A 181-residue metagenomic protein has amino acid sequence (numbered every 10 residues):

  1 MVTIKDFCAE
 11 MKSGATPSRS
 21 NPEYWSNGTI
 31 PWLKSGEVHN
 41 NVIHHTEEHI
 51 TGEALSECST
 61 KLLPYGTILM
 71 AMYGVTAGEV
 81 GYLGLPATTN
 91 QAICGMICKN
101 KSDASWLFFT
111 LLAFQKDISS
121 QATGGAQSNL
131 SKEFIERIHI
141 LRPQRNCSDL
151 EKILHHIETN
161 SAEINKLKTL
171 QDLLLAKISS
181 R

Functional and structural regions predicted by a protein language model:
M1-A15, N27, R137, L141-R181: Non-catalytic DNA-recognition/assembly elements of restriction-modification systems
K5-E23, G36-Y65, G84, T89: Sequence-specific dsDNA recognition surfaces
L33: ATP-grasp fold ATP-binding core
N41-I43, V80, S105: Short helix/loop capping segments that flank catalytic or ligand/cofactor-binding pockets
Y73, A87-C94, G124-C147: A short glycine-rich beta-alpha junction/loop motif
V75-G78: Short, charged beta-turn/beta-strand-edge "cap" motif at the junction between a beta-strand and an adjacent loop
K99-I138: Short, positively charged
